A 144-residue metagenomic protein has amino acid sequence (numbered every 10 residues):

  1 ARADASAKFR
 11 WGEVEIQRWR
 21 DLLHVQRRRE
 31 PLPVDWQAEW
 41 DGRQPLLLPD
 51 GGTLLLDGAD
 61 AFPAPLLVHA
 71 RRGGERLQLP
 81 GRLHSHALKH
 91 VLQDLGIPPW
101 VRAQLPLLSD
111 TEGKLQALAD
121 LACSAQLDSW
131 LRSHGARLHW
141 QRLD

Functional and structural regions predicted by a protein language model:
A1-D144: AMP-forming adenylation/ATP pyrophosphatase catalytic core
